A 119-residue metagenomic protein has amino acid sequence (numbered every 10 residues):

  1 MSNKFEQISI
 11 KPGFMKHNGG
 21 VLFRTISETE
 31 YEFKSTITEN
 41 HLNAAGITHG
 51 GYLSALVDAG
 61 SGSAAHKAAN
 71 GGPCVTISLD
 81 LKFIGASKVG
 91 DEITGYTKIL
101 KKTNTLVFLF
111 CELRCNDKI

Functional and structural regions predicted by a protein language model:
M1-I119: Terminal targeting signals and extreme-terminal segments of soluble enzymes
